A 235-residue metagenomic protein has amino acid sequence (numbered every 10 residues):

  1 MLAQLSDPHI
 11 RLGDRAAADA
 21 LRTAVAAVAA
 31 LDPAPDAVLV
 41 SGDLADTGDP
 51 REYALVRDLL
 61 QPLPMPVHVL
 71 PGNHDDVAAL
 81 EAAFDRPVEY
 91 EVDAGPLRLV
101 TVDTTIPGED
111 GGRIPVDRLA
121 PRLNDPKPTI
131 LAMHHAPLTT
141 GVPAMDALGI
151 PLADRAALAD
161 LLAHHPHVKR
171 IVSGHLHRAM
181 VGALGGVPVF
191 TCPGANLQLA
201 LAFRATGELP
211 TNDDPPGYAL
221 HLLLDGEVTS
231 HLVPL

Functional and structural regions predicted by a protein language model:
M1-I10, P96-I106, I130-M133, V187-P193 (+1 more regions): Active-site-proximal beta-strand elements of phosphoester/diester hydrolases
M1-L59, T140-P143: N-terminal active-site segment of His-dependent metallophosphoesterases
L2, V38, V67-H68, E91 (+2 more regions): Residue-level marker of motif borders
D7, V38, D43, V56 (+6 more regions): Divalent metal-coordination and catalytic microenvironments
R11-G13, A45-R51, N73-L80, P107-D110 (+3 more regions): Active-site environment of divalent metal-dependent phosphoester hydrolases
R22, L161, M180-L235: Binuclear metal-dependent phosphoesterase catalytic core
A26-A37, G111-P188, G217-L220, V228: His/acidic metal-ligating clusters that form di-metal
D49-P121, D154-A157, A163-H167, G185 (+1 more regions): Extended active-site neighborhood of metal-dependent phosphoesterases/phosphodiesterases
